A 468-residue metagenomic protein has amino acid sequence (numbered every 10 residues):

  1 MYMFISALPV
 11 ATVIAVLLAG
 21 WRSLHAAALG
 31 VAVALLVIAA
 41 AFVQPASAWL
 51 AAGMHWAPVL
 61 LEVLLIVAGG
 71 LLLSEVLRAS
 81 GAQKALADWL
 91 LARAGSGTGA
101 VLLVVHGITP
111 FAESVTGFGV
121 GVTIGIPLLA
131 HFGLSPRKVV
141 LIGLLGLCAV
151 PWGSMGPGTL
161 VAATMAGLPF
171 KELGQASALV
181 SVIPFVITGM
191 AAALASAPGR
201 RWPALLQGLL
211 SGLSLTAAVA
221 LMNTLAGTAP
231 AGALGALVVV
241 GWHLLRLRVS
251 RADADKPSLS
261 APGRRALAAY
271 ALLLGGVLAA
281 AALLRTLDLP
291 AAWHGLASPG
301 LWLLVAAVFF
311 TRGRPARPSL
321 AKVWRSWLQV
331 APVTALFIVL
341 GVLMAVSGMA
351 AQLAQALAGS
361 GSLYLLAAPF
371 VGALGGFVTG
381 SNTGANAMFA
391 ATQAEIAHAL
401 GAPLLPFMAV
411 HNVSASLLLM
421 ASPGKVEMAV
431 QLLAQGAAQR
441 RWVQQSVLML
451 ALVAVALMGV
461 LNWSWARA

Functional and structural regions predicted by a protein language model:
M3-F4, L60-V63, L90-V104, F132-V139 (+3 more regions): Membrane-interfacial loop-to-helix junctions in multi-pass transporters
I5-V16, R22-V43, V63-G70, G212 (+4 more regions): Hydrophobic mid-bilayer segments of alpha-helices in multi-pass membrane transport proteins, especially secondary
S74-K84, P110-T123, A149-G156, V342-G348 (+2 more regions): Short helix-coil transition sites and intra-membrane helix breaks within transmembrane domains of multi-pass
S96-P127, T334-I338, G361-T392: Hydrophobic alpha-helical transmembrane segments of multi-pass integral membrane proteins, predominantly secondary
T98-P110, S135-W152, E172-G189, L363-F377 (+1 more regions): Alpha-helical transmembrane segments of multi-pass membrane proteins
V120-A130, P157-L168, T383-I396, K425-G436: Re-entrant/interfacial helical elements at transmembrane boundaries that shape and gate the permeation pathway
K138-L245, P403, E427-L461: Membrane-core helix-loop-helix motifs of multi-pass transport proteins
A252-T379: Transmembrane helical segments that form the transport core of multi-pass membrane transport proteins
